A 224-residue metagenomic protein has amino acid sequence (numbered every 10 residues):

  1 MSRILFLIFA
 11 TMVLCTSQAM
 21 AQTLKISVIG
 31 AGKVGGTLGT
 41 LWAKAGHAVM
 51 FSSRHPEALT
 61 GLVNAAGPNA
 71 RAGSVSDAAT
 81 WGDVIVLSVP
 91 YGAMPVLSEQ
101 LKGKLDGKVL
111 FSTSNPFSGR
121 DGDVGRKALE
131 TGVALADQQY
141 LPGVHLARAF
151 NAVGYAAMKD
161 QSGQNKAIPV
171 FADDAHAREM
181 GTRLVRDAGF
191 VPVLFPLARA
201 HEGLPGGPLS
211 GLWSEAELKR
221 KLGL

Functional and structural regions predicted by a protein language model:
L5-T16: Bacterial N-terminal signal peptides
A19-G61: NAD(P)+-binding Rossmann beta1-loop-alpha1 motif at the extreme N-terminus of oxidoreductases
T23, W81, G107, G143-L146: A glycine-biased structural micro-motif
G67-V109, S114-R120: Rossmann-like NAD(P)-binding element
G73, Q139-L146, G163-G206, L218-L224: Internal alpha-helical scaffold of NAD(P)-dependent oxidoreductase catalytic cores
S114-D160: Rossmann-fold NAD(P)-binding glycine/threonine-rich loop
